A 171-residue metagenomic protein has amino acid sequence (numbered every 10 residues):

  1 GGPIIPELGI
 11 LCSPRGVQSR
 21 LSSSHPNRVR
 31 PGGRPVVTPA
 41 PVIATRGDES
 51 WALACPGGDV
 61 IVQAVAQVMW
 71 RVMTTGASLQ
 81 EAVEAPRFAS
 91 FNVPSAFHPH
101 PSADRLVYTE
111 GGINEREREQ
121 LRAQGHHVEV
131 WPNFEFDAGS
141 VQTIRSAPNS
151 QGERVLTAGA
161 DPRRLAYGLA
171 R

Functional and structural regions predicted by a protein language model:
G1-F134: Proteins synthesized as precursors that undergo proteolytic processing into mature forms
E115-R171: In a subset of proteins, long, contiguous C-terminal domains/tails are tracked
